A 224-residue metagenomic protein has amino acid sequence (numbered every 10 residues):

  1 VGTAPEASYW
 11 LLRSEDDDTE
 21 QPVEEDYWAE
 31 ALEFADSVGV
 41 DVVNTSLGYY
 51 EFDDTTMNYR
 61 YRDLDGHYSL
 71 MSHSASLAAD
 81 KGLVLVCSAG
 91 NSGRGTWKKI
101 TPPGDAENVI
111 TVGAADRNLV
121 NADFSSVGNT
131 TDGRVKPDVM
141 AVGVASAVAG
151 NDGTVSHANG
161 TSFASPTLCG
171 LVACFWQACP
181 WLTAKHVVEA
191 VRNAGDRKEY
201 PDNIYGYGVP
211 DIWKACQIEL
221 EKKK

Functional and structural regions predicted by a protein language model:
V1-E24, V38-D41, D54, D80-G82 (+4 more regions): Subtilisin-like serine protease catalytic core
Y9, E33-D65, S88: Short acidic, glycine-rich surface-loop motifs adjacent to enzyme active sites
W10-D16, K99, G143-Y205, V209 (+1 more regions): Hydrolase catalytic cores
P22-W28, L32, F52-R60, C87-V109 (+3 more regions): Active-site-adjacent substrate-recognition loops and nearby beta-strands within hydrolase catalytic domains
D26, E30-E33, S37, H73-L77 (+6 more regions): Solvent-exposed, polar/charged alpha-helical surfaces in well-ordered, non-transmembrane soluble domains, broadly
D41, T45, D138-A145, N193: Glycine-rich, acidic and aromatic/proline-enriched surface loops and short helix-turn segments that act as binding
D65-G82: Catalytic-core regions built around general acid/base machinery
G90, K214-K224: Secreted peptidase-domain scaffold signal
